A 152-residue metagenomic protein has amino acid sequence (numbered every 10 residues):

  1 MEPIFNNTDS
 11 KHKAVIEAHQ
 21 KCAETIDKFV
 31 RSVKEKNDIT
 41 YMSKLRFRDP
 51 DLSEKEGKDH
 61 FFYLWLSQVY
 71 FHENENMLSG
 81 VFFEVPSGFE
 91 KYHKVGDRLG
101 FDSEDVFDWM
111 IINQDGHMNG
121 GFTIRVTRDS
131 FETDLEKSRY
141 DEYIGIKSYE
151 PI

Functional and structural regions predicted by a protein language model:
M1-I152: Mixed-charge, low-complexity intrinsically disordered regions
